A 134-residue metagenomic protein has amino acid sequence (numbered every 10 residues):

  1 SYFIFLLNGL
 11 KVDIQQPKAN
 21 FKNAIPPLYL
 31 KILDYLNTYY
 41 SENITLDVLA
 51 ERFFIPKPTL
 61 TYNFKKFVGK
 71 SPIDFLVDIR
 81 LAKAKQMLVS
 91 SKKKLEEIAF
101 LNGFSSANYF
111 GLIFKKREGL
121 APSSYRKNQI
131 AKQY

Functional and structural regions predicted by a protein language model:
S1-F5, K31, V48: Amphipathic alpha-helical interaction segments
S1-N20, T59: An amphipathic alpha-helical interaction segment
F3-I4, Y29, L81, G111: Short, amphipathic alpha-helical "lid/cap" segments that border enzyme active or binding sites
N23-P27: Short helix-capping and inter-helix turn/linker motifs at the boundaries of alpha-helical repeat units
D34, T38, N43, D47 (+2 more regions): Terminal helix-turn-helix DNA-binding modules in bacterial transcription factors
V48-K57, T61: Helix-turn-helix
T59-L60, F64, Y109-F110, F114: Short hydrophobic/aromatic patch on the recognition helix
L112-Y134: …primarily DNA-binding HTH/wHTH and HhH modules…
